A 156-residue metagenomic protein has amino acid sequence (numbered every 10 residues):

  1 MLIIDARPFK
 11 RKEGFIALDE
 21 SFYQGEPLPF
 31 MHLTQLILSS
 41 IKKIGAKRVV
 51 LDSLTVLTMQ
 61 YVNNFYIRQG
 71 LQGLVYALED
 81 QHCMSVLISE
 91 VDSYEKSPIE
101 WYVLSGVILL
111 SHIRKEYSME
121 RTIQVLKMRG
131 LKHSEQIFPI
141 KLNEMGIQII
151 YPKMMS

Functional and structural regions predicted by a protein language model:
M1, E26-F30, G73-A77, L110-R114 (+2 more regions): Glycine-rich loops and low-complexity Gly/Arg-rich segments that provide flexible linkers or classic glycine-based
M1-P27, E144-S156: Mobile, glycine- and charge-enriched loop segments and immediately flanking short secondary-structure elements within
A6-P8, S53-V56, E90-S93, H112-I113: Short, ordered loop/turn segments at secondary-structure junctions
K10-E79: Phosphate-binding/switch loop-helix module in NTP-utilizing enzymes
L36-T58, Y117-S156: Long hydrophobic alpha-helices with heptad-repeat/coiled-coil character
Q69, G106-V107, K153: Short alpha-helix boundary/capping motifs
C83-M145: Phosphate-binding/switch region of NTP-binding enzymes
